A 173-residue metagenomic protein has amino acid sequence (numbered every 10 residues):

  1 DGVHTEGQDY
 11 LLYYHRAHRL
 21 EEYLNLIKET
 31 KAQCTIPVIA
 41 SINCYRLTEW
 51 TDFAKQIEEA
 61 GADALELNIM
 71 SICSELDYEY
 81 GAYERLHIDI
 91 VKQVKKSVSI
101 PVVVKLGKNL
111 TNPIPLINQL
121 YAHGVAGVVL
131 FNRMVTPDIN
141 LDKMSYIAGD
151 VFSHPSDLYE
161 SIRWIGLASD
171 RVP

Functional and structural regions predicted by a protein language model:
D1-E6, H18-K28, A32-I39, N43-P173: Alpha/beta enzyme core
Q8-R16: Acidic/glycine-enriched edge-of-secondary-structure segments
